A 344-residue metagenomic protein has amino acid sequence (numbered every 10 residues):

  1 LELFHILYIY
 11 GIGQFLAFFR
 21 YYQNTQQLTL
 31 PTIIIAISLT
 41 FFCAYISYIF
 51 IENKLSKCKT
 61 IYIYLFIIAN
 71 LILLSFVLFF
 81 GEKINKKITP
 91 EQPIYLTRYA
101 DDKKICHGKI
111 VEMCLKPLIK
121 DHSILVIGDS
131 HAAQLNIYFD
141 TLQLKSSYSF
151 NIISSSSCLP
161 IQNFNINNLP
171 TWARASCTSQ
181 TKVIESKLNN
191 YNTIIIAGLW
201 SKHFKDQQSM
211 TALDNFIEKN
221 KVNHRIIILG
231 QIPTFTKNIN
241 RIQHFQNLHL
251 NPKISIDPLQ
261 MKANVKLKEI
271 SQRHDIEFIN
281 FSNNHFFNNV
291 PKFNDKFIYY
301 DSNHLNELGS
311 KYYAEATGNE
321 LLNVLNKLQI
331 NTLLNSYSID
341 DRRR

Functional and structural regions predicted by a protein language model:
L1-T25: Kinked, hydrophobic transmembrane alpha-helices enriched for aromatic residues and small/kink-inducing positions
A17-R344: Extracellular/periplasmic envelope-modification machinery, especially enzymes that add or remove acyl/ester groups on
